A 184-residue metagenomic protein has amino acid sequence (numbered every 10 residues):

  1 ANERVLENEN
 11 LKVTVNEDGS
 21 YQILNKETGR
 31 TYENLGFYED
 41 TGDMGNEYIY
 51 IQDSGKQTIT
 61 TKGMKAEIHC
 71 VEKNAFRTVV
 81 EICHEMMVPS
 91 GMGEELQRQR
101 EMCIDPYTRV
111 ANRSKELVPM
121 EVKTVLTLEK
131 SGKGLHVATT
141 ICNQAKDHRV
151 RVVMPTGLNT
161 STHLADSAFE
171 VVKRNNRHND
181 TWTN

Functional and structural regions predicted by a protein language model:
A1-T140, V152: Catalytic and substrate-binding regions of extracellular carbohydrate-active enzymes, especially polysaccharide lyases
K115, S131-K173: Acidic (Asp/Glu-rich), glycine- and aromatic
N175-N184: Trp/Gly-enriched beta-strand surface patches
